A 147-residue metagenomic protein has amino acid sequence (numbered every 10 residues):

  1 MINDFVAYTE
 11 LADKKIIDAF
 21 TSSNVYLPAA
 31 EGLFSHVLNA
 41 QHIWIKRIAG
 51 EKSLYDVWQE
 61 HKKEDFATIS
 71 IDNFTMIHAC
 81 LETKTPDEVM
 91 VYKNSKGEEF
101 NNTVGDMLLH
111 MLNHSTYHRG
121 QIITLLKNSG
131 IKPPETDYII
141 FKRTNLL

Functional and structural regions predicted by a protein language model:
D4-K15, T68-D72, M76: A non-catalytic, amphipathic alpha-helix used as a structural packing/dimerization or gating element in enzyme scaffolds
V6-W58, E98-L147: Short, contiguous alpha-helical
S53-K93: Helix-adjacent hinge/juxtasegments
